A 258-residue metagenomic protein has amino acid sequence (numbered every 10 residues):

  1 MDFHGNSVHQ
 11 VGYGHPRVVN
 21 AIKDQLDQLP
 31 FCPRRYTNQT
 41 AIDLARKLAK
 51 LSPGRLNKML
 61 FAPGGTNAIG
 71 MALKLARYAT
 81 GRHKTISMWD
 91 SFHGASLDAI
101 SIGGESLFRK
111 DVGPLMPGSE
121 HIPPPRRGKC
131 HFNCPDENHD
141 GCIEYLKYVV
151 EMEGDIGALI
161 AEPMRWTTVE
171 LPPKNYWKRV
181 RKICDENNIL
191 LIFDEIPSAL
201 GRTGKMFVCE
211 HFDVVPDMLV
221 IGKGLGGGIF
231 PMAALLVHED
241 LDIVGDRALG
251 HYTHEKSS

Functional and structural regions predicted by a protein language model:
M1-S258: Conserved N-terminal phosphate-binding loop of PLP-dependent enzymes in the Aspartate aminotransferase
